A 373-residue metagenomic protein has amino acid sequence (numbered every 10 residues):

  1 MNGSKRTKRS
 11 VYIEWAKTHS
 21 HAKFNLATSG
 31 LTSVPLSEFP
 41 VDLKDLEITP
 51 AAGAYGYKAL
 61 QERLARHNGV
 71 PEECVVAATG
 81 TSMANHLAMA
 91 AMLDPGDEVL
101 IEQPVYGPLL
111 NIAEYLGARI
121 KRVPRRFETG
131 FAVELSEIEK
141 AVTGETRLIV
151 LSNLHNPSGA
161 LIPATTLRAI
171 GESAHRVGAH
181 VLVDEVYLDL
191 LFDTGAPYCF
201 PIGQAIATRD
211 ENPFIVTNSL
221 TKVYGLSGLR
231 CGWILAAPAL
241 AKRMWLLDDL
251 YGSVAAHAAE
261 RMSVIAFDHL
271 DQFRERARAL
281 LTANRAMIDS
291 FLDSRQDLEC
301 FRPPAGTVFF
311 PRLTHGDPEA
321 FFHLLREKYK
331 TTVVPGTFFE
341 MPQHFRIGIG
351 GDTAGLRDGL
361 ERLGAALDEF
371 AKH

Functional and structural regions predicted by a protein language model:
N2-S82, L87, E369-H373: N-terminal small-domain helix-loop-helix segment of the aminotransferase-like
A91-L151: PLP-dependent aminotransferase-like
D97, A118, R176-A179, E185 (+1 more regions): A short helix->loop->beta-strand "cap" motif at the edges of active sites that frequently abuts
L116, R176-V177, D210, R295 (+2 more regions): Helix C-cap/helix->beta junction micro-motif
F127-Y198: Active-site phosphate-binding strand-loop segment of PLP-dependent enzymes
K140, L324-V333, F339-H373: PLP-dependent enzyme catalytic core of the Aspartate aminotransferase-like
A207-T282, D289-F291, E361: Conserved core segment of the aminotransferase class I/II
V264, L280-D289, E299-R312: Conserved glycine-rich beta-strand-loop-beta hairpin in the small C-terminal domain of fold type I
